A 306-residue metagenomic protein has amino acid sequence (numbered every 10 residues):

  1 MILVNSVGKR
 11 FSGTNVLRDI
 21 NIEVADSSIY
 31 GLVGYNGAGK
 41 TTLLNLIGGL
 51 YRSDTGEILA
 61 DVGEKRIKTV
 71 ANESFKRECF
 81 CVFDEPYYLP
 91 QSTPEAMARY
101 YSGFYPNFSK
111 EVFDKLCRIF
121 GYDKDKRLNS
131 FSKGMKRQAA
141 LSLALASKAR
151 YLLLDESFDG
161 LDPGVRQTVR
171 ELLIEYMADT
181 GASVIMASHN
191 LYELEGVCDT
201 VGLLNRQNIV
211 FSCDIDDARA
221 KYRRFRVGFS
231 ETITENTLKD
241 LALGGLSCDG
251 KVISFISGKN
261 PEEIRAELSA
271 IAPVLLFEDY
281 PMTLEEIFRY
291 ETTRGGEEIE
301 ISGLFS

Functional and structural regions predicted by a protein language model:
I2, L17-D19, K76: Conserved structural motif at the start of ABC-family nucleotide-binding domains
Y30-Y35: The feature captures the beta-strand-to-loop junction immediately N-terminal to the Walker
G48: Helix-to-loop junction immediately C-terminal to a conserved catalytic motif
G56-F75: Conserved ABC transporter NBD signature motif
F83-A139: ABC-family P-loop ATPase nucleotide-binding domains
E156-S157: Walker B catalytic motif
R170-G258: ABC transporter nucleotide-binding domain
I256-S306: C-terminal coupling/interaction segments
